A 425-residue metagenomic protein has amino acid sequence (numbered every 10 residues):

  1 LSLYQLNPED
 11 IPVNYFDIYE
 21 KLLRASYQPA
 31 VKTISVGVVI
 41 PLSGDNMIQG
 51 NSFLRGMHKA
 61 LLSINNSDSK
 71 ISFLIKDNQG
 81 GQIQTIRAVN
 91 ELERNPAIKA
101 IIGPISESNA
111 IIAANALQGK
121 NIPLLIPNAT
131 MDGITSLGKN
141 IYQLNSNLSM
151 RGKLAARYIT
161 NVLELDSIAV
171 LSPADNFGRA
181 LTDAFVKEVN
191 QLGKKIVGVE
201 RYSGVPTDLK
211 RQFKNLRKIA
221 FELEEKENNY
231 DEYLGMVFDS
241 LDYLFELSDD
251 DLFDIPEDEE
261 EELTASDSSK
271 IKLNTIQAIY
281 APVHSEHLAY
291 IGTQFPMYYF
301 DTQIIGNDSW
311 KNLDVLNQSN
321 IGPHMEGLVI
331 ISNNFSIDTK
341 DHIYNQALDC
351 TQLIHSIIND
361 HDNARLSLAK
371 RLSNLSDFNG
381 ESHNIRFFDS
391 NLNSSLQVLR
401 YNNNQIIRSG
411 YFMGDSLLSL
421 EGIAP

Functional and structural regions predicted by a protein language model:
L1-P425: Extracytosolic ligand-binding ectodomains
